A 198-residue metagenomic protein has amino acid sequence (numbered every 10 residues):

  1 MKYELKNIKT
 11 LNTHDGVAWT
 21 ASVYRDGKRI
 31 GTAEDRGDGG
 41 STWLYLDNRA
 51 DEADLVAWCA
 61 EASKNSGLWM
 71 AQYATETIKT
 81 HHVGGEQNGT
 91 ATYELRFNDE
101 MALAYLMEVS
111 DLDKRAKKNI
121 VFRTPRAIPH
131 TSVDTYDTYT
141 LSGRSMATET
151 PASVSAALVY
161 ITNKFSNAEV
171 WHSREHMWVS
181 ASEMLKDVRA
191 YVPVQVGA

Functional and structural regions predicted by a protein language model:
M1-A198: Terminal leader/tail segments of proteins
